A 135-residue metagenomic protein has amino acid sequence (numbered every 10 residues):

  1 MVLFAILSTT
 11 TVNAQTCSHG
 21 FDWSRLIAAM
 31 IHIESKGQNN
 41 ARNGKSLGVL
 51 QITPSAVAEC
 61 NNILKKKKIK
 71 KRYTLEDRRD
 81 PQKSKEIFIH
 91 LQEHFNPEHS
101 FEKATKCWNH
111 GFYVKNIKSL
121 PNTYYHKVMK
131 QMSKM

Functional and structural regions predicted by a protein language model:
M1-S8: Bacterial N-terminal signal peptides
T10-A14: Sec/Tat signal peptide C-region and signal peptidase I cleavage site
Q15-M135: Catalytic glycan-binding domains that act on GlcNAc-containing polysaccharides
